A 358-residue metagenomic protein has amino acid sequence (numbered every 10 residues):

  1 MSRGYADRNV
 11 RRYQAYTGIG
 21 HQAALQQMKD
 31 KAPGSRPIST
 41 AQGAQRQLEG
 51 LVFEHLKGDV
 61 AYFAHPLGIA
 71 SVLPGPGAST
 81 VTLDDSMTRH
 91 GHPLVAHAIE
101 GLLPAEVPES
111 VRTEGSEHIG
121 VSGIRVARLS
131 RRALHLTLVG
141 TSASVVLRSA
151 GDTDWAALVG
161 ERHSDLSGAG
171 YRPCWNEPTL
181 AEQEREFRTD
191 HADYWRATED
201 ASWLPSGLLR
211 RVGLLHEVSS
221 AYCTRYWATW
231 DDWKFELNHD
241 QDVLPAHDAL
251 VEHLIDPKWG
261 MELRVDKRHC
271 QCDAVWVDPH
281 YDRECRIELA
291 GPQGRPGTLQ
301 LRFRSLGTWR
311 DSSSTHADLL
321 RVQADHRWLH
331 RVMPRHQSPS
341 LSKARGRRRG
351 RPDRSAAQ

Functional and structural regions predicted by a protein language model:
G4-R12, Y16-Q358: Compositionally biased accessory segments in Actinobacterial proteins
